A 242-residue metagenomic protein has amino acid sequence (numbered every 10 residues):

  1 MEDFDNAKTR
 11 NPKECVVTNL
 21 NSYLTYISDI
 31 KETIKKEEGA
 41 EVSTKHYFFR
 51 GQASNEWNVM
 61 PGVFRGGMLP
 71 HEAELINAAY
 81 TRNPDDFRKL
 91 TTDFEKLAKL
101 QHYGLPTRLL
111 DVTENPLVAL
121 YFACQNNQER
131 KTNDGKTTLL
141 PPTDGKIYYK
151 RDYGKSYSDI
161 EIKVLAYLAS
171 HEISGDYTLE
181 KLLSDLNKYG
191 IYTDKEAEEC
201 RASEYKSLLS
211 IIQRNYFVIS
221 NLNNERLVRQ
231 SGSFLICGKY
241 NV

Functional and structural regions predicted by a protein language model:
M1-V242: Catalytic-core elements of nucleic-acid end-processing and repair enzymes
